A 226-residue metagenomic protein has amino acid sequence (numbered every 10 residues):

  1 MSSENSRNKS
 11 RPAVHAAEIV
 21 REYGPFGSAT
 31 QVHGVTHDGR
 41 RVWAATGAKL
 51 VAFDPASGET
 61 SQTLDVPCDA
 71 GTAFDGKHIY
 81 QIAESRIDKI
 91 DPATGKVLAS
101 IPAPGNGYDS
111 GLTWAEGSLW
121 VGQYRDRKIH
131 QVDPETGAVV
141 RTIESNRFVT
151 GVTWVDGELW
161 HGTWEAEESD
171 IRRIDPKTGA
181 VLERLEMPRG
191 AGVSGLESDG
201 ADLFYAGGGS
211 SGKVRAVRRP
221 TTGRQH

Functional and structural regions predicted by a protein language model:
R7-A29: A short helix->beta-strand "capping" segment at the edge of beta-propeller domains
E18-F26, E59-L64, K96-P102, A138-I143 (+1 more regions): A short beta-strand motif characteristic of beta-propeller blades
F26-G39, V66-G76, P104-E116, N146-G157 (+1 more regions): Beta-rich, blade/repeat-based domains predominating in secreted/periplasmic proteins but also intracellular
V42-A48, I79-S85, V121-D126, H161-A166 (+1 more regions): Conserved beta-strand positions in repeat-built beta-propeller and related beta-rich domains
G47-P55: Beta-propeller domains
V51-A52, D88, H130, R172 (+1 more regions): WD40 beta-propeller blade core
D54-G58, D91-G95, D133-G137, D175-G179 (+1 more regions): Short loop/turn segments that connect beta-strands within beta-propeller blades
V193-H226: Blade-level signature of beta-propeller repeat domains, shared across WD40, Kelch, NHL, RCC1 and BNR/Asp-box propellers
